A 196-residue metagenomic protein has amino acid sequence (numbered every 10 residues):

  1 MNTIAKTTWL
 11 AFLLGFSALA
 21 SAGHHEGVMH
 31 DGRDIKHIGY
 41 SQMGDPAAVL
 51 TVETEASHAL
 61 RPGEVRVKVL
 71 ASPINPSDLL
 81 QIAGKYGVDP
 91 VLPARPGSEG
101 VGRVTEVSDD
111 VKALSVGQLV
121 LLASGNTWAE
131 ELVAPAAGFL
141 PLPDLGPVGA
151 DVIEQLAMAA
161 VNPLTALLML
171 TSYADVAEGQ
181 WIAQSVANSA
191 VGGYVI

Functional and structural regions predicted by a protein language model:
M1-W9: Bacterial N-terminal signal peptides that target proteins for export
G15-S21: N-terminal signal peptide c-region/cleavage motif recognized by signal peptidases
A22-H30: Cleaved targeting-peptide boundary
A56-P73, A83-T127: Glycine-rich beta-strand-centered segment in the early N-terminal region that forms part of a ligand/cofactor-binding
S124-G138: A structural motif shared across PLP-dependent enzymes of the aminotransferase-like
V148-A159: Short pre-catalytic strand/loop immediately N-terminal to key active-site residues, enriched for Gly-Thr
A160-I196: Mid-domain Rossmann-like dinucleotide-binding core that forms the NAD(H)/NADP(H) cofactor-binding site
